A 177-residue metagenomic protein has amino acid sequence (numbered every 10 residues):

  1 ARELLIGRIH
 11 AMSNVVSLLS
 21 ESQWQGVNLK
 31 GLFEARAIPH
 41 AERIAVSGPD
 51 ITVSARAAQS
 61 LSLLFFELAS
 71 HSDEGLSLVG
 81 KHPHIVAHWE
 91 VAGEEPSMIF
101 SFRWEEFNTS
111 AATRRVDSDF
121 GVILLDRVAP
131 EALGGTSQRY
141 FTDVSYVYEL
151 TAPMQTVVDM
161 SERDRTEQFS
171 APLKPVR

Functional and structural regions predicted by a protein language model:
R2-L18, S22-E42, A87-E90: Short beta-to-alpha transition helix within the HATPase_c
I38-H84, V116: Conserved short strand/loop->alpha-helix "switch" segment adjacent to the catalytic nucleotide/phosphoryl-transfer site
I44-D50, V91, E106-N108: Heptad-repeat coiled-coil segments of the DHp/HisKA dimerization-phosphoacceptor module
H82-P96, E105: Short beta-strand/loop element within the Bergerat-fold HATPase_c
P96-F102, Y146: Short beta-strand element(s) in the Bergerat
I99, A112-Y140, T166-V176: ATP phosphate-binding glycine-rich loop and adjacent ATP-lid/helix-beta elements within ATP-binding kinase/ATPase
F107-T109, P153-V158: Two-component histidine kinase transmitter core
S110, T142-E149: Glycine-rich nucleotide-binding loop
